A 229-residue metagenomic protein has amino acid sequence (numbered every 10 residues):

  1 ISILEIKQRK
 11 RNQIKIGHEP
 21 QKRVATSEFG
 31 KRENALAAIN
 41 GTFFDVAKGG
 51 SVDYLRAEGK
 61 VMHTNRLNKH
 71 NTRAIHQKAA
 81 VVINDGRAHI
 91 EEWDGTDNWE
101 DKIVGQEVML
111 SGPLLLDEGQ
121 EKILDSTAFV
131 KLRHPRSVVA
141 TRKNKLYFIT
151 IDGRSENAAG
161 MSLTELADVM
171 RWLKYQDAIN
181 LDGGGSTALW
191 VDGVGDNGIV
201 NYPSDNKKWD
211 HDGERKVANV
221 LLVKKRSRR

Functional and structural regions predicted by a protein language model:
I1-A74, A79-A80, H89: Zymogen propeptides
I3-E5, L36-N40, A80-V82, H89-E91 (+4 more regions): Structural recognition of the beta-strand scaffold that forms the well-ordered cores of secreted hydrolase catalytic
H18-R23, G95-W99, I151-S155: Short, solvent-exposed aromatic-acidic interface loops
V24-E28, W99-G105, N157-T164: A short, polar/proline- and glycine-enriched secondary-structure boundary/capping micro-motif
G49-I75, D125-T141, K145-Q176, S186-R229: Conserved, well-ordered active-site substructure
N71-W99, V104-G105: Extended Lys/Arg-rich, glycine-bearing segments that form polyanion-binding/interaction patches within enzyme domains
I83-D85, E92-G95, G112-G119, T141-K143 (+2 more regions): Short, structured patches in soluble enzyme cores that scaffold and shape functional sites
I103-D125: Short, conserved active-site entrance elements at the starts or edges of catalytic domains
